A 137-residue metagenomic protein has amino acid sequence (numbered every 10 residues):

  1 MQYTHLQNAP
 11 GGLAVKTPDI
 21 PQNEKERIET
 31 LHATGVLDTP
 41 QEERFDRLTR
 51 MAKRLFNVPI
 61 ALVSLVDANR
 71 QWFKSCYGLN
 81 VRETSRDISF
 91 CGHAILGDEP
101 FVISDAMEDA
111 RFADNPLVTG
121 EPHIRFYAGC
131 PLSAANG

Functional and structural regions predicted by a protein language model:
Q2-E42: Signal-transmission linkers at sensory-effector interfaces
P21, E42-E43, T84, Y127: Short alpha-helix boundary/capping motifs
E29-T30, P59-I60, V66, R70-C76 (+1 more regions): Regulatory sensory and allosteric helical modules in signal-transduction proteins and certain transcription factors
V36, L48-F56, I95: Short regulatory alpha-helical segment in sensory/regulatory domains of signaling proteins that mediates
Q41-K53, I88: Short amphipathic alpha-helical segments
V63, N136-G137: Glycine-biased flexible loop/turn sites that connect beta-strands or occur in inter-domain linkers
R125-A134: A short, aliphatic-rich beta-strand micro-motif
